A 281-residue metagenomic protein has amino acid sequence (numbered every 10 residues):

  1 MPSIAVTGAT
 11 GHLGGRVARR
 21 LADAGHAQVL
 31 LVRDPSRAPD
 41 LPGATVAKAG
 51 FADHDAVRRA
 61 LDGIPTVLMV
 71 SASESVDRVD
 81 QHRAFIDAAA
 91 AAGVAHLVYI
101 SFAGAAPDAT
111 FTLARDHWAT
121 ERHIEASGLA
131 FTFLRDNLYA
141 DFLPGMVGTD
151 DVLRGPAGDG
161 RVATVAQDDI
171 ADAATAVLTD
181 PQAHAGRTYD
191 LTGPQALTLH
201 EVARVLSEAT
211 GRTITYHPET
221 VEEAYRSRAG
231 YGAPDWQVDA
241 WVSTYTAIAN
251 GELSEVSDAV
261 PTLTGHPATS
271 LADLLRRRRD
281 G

Functional and structural regions predicted by a protein language model:
M1-S3, D280-G281: Basic/polar N-terminal segments that are highly enriched at the extreme N-terminus, encompassing both cleavable
P2-L41, A52-R58, D62-P65, S71-R83 (+7 more regions): Oxidoreductase cofactor-interface core, primarily capturing Rossmann-like NAD(P)-dependent enzymes
T45-K48: Conserved SAM-binding strand-loop segment of SAM-dependent methyltransferases
E222-G281: A hydrophobic C-terminal alpha-helical subdomain
